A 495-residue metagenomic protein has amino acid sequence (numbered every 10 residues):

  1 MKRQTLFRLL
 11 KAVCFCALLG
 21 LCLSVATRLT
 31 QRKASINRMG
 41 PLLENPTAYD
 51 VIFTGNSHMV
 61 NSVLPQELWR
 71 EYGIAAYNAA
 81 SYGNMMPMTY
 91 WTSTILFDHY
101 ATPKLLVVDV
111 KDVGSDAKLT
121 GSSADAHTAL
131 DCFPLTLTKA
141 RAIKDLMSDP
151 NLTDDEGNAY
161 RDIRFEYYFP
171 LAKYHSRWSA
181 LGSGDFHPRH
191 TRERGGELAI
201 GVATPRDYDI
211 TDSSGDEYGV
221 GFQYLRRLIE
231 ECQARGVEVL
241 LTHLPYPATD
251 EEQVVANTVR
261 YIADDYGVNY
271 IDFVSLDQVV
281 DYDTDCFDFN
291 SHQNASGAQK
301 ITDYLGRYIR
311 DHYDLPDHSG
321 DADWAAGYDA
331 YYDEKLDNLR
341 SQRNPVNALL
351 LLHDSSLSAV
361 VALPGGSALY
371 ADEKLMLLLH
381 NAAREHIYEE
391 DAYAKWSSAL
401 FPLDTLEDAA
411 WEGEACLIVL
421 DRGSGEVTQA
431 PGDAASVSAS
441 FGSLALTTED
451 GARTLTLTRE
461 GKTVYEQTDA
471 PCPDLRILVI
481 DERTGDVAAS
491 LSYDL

Functional and structural regions predicted by a protein language model:
F7-R28: Hydrophobic membrane-insertion alpha-helices, especially the h-region of bacterial N-terminal signal peptides
L29-Y49: Alpha-helical transmembrane signal-anchor/signal-peptide segments
T54, H58-A142: Membrane-embedded segments
G83-P87, D216-G219, P247-V254, A368: Acidic-and-aromatic substrate-binding clefts and catalytic sites of carbohydrate-active enzymes
S123-R235, H318-L336: Secreted/periplasmic serine-hydrolase-like ester/acetyl group-modifying domain
R226-E252: Active-site segments of SGNH/GDSL-like serine hydrolases that catalyze O-acetyl group transfer/hydrolysis on lipids
Q253-A326: C-terminal regions of proteins
D337-L495: Short acidic-hydrophobic catalytic motif
